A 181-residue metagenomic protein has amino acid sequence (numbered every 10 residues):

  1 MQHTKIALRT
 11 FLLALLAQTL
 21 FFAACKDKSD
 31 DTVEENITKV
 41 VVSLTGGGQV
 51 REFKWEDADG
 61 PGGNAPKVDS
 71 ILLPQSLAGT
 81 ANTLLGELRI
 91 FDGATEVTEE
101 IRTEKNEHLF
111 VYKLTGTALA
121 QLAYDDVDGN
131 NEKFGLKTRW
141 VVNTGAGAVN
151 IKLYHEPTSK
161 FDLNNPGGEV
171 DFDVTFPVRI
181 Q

Functional and structural regions predicted by a protein language model:
M1-A23: Sec-dependent bacterial lipoprotein signal peptides
Q18-S43: Bacterial Sec-dependent N-terminal signal peptides
D30-V33, T95-T103, S159-D171: Beta-sandwich strand segments
I37, A81-L85, T144-N150: Extracellular Ig-like/FN3 beta-sandwich strand-entry sites
T38-L44, R102-G116: Extended low-complexity, serine/threonine- and proline-enriched intrinsically disordered segments
V42, Q49-A78: N-terminal edge beta-strand
G86-A94: Beta-strand-rich structural segments
K113-Q181: Helix-rich interaction surfaces within compact, conserved domain-sized segments that mediate assembly or partner
